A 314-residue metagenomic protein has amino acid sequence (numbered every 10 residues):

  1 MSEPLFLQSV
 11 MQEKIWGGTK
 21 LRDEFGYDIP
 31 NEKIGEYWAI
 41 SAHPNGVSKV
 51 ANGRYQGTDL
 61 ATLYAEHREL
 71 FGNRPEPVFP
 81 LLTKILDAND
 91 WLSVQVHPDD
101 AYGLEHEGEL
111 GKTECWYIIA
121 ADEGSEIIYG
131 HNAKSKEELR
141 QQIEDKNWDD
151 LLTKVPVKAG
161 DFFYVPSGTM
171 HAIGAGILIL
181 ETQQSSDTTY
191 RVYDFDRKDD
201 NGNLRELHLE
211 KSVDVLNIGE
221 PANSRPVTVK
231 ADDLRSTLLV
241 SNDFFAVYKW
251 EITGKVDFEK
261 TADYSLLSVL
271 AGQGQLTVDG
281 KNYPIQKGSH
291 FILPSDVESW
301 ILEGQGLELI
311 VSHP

Functional and structural regions predicted by a protein language model:
M1-K134, D196-A222, V247, E308: Transition-metal
V78, L86-W91, D100, L110-G111 (+5 more regions): Ligand-binding loop in jelly-roll beta-barrel domains
T83-K84, L92, E109, E114-Y117 (+4 more regions): His/acidic/aromatic-lined binding-pocket segments of jelly-roll/cupin-type domains and related regulatory beta-sandwich
Q141-D149, Q273-Q275: Short, structured beta-strand/loop micro-motifs enriched in basic residues and often containing a Trp
D145-L151, F162-Y164, M170-P221: An exposed, glycine/acidic-rich loop-and-rim segment of catalytic or binding clefts
L152-Y164, L178, D279-V297: Short acidic-glycine-tyrosine-enriched beta hairpin
Y190-D257, T261: C-terminal amphipathic alpha-helical segment
K255-D257, G272-T277, H290: Short beta-strand segments in beta-sandwich/barrel cores
